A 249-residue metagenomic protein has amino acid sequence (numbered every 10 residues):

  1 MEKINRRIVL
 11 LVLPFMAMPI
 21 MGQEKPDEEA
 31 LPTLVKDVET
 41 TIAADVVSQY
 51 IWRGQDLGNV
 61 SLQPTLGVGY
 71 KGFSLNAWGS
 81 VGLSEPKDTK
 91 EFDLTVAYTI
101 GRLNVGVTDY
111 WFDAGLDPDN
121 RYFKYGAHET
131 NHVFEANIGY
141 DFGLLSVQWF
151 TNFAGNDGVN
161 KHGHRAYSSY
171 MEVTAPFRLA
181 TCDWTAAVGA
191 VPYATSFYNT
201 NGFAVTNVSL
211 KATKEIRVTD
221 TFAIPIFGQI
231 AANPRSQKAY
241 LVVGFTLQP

Functional and structural regions predicted by a protein language model:
M1-E39: Cleavable N-terminal export/targeting peptides
Q23-L83: Short glycine/proline- and aromatic-enriched beta-strand/turn motifs that initiate or cap beta-hairpins
E24-E39, G106, F177-T185, T213-I226: Short loop/turn motifs that connect adjacent beta-strands in outer-membrane beta-barrel proteins
E24-P26, L210, Q237-P249: Outer-membrane beta-barrel "beta-signal"
K36-T40, G58-L62, D88-F92, G101 (+5 more regions): Residues that define the transmembrane beta-barrel architecture of outer-membrane proteins
I42-A44, L66, L75-A77, V96 (+5 more regions): Membrane-embedded beta-strand positions of outer-membrane beta-barrel proteins
V46-Y50, Y70-G72, G79-L83, I100-R102 (+8 more regions): Transmembrane beta-strands of outer-membrane beta-barrel pores
K124-T195: Detector for outer-membrane/organellar transmembrane beta-barrel domains, recognizing the amphipathic beta-strand
